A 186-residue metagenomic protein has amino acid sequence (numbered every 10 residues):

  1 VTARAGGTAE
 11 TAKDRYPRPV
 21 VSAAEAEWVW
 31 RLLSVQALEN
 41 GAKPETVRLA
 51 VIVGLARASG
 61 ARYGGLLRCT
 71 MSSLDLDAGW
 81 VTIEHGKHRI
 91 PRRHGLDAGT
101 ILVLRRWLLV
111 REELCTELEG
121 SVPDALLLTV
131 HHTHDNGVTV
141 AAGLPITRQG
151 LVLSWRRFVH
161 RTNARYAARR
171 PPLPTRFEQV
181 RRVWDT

Functional and structural regions predicted by a protein language model:
V1, A37-E45, R148-Q149, P174-T175: N-terminal core-binding DNA-recognition domain of tyrosine site-specific recombinases/integrases
V1-L38, T133-A141: Flexible interdomain linker/hinge and immediately adjacent N-terminus of the catalytic tyrosine-recombinase domain
V1-T8, G60-G64, R157-V159: N-terminal DNA-binding recognition helix of tyrosine site-specific recombinases/integrases
E10-T11, Q36, G64, A78-L102 (+1 more regions): Basic, Lys/Arg-rich DNA-contacting stretches centered on the C-terminal catalytic core of tyrosine recombinase systems
A23-Y63: Basic, Lys/Arg- and aromatic-enriched nucleic-acid-binding interface segment
T46-L49, V152, A168-T186: Short basic/aromatic active-site micro-motif
A56-A78: Short, charged phosphate-coordinating catalytic segments
A98-L173: Active-site/catalytic core of tyrosine-dependent DNA strand-transfer enzymes
